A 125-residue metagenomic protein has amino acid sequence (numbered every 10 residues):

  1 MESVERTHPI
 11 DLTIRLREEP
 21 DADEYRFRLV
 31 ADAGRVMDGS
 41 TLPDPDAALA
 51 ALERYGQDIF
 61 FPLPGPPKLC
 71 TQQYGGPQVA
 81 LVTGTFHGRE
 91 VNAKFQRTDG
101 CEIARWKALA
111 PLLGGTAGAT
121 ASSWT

Functional and structural regions predicted by a protein language model:
M1-T125: N- and C-terminal low-complexity/disordered segments
